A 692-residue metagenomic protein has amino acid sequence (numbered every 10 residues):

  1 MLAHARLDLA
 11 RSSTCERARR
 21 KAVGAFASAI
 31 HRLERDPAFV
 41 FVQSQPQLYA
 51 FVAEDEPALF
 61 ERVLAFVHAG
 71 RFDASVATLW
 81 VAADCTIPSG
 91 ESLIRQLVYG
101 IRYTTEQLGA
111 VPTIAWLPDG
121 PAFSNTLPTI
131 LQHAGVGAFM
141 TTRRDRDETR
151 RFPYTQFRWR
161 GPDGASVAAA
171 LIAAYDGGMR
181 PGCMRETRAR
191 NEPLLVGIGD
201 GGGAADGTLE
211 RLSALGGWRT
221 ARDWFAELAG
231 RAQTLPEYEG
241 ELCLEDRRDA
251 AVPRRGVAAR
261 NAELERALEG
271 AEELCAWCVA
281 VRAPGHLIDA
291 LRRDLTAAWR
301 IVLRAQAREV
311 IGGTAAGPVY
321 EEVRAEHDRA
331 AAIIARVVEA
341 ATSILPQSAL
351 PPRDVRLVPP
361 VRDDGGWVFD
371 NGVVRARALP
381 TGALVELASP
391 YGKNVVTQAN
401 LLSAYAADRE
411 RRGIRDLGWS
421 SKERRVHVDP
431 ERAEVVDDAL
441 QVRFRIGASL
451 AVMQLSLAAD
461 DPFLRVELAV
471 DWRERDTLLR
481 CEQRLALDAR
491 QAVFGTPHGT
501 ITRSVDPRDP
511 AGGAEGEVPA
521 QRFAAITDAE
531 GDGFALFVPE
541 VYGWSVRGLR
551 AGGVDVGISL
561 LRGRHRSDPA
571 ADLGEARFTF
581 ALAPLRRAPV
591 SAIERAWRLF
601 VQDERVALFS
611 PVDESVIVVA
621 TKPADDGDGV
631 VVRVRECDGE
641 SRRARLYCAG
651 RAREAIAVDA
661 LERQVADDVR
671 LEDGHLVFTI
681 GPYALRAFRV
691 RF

Functional and structural regions predicted by a protein language model:
M1-E91, R95, T104-E106: N-terminal catalytic cores of secreted or lumenal carbohydrate-active enzymes
M1-R17, G137, D145, G164-P346 (+1 more regions): Catalytic grooves of carbohydrate-active enzymes
A3, V42-V52, T78-V81, A115-S124 (+2 more regions): Short, solvent-exposed turn/loop segments enriched in Gly/Ser/Thr/Pro and often Arg
R35-F41, A69-A74, L108-T113, A134-A138 (+2 more regions): Loop/turn elements at helix/coil->beta-strand transitions in domains of secreted/extracellular proteins
D84-E106, I172-T187, S420: Alpha-helical scaffold elements lining the catalytic groove of polysaccharide deacetylases
L108-P153, D206-T208: Catalytic domains of cell-wall/extracellular-matrix polysaccharide-remodeling enzymes, centered on de-N-acetylation
T113-P118, V196, E467-L468, R633: Short catalytic-loop micro-motif centered on adjacent basic/acidic residues
L127-I130, R146, P153-Q156, L171 (+3 more regions): C-terminal (or distal) subdomains of carbohydrate-active enzymes
